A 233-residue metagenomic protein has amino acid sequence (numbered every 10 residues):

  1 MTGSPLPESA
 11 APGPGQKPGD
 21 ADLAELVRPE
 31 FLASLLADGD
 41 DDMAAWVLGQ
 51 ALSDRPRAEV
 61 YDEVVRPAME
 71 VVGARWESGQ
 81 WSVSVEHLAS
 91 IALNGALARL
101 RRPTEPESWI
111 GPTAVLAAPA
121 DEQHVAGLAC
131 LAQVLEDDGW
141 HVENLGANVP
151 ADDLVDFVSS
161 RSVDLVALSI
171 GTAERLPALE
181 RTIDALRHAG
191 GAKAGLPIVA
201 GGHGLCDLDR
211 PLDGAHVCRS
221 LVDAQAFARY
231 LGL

Functional and structural regions predicted by a protein language model:
M1-P106: Long amphipathic alpha-helical segments
A120, H124-A126, L145-D152: A general structural motif
H124-A129, L179: Short glycine/serine/threonine-rich phosphate/pyrophosphate-binding segments that cradle anionic phosphate groups
A129-E143: Short helix-loop-beta junction
E136, V149-P211: Cofactor-cradling patches in redox/metallo enzymes
H141, D164, H216: Residue-level detector of anion-binding/catalytic polar loops
A200-L233: Peripheral docking tails and interdomain loops at the edges of cofactor- or intermediate-handling domains
